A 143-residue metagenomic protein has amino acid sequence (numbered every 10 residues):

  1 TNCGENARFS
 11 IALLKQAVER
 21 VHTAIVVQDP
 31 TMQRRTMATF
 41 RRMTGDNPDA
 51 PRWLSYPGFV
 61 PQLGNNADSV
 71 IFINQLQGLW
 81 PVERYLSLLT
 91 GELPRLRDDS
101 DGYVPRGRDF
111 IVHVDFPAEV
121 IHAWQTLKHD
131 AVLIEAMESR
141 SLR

Functional and structural regions predicted by a protein language model:
T1-G4: Short beta->alpha junction loops
A7: Glycine-rich, highly charged phosphate/nucleotide-binding loops
K15-R143: Extended hydrophobic blocks
